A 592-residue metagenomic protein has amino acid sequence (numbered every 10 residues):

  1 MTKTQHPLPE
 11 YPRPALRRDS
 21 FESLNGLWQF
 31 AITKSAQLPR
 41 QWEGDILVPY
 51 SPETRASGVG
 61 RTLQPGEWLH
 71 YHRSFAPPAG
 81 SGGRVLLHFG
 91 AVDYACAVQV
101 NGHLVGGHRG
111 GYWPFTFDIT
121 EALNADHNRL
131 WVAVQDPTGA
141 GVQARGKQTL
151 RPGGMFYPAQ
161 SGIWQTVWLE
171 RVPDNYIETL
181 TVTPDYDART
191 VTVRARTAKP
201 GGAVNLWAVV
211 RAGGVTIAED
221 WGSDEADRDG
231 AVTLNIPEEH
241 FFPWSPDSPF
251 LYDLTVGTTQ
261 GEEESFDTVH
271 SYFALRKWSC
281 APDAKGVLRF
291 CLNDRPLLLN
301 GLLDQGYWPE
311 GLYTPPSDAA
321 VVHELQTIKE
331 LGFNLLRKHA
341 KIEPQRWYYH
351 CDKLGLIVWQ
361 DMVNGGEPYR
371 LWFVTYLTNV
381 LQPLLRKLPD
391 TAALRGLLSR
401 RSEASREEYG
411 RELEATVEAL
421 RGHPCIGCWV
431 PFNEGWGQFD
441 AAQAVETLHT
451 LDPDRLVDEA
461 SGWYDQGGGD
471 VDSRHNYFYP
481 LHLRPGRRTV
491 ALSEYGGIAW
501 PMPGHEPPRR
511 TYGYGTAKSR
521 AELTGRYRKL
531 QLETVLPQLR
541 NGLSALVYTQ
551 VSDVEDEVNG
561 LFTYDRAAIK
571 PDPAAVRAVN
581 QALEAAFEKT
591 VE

Functional and structural regions predicted by a protein language model:
M1-G58, A133, P137-G141, G213-V215 (+2 more regions): Accessory carbohydrate-binding/adhesion or oligomerization-edge regions at the termini of glycan-active proteins
T4, P12-A15, Q29-K34, R61-Y176 (+5 more regions): Accessory beta-strand-rich segments of carbohydrate-active enzymes
W28, G102, V167, Y252 (+7 more regions): Conserved, mostly hydrophobic/aromatic
V98-V100, R189-D224, V232: Beta-strand-rich binding/interaction modules
F117-E121, T233-P249, L532: Signal that preferentially marks extracellular ectodomain short beta-strand elements of beta-sandwich modules
R171-G201, A284-R289, A582-V591: Surface beta-strand/loop "capping" patches
L180-T181, T255-I328, A582, F587-K589: N-terminal carbohydrate-binding accessory modules
L335-N580, A586-V591: Substrate-binding/catalytic cleft of secreted carbohydrate-active enzymes, primarily glycoside hydrolases
